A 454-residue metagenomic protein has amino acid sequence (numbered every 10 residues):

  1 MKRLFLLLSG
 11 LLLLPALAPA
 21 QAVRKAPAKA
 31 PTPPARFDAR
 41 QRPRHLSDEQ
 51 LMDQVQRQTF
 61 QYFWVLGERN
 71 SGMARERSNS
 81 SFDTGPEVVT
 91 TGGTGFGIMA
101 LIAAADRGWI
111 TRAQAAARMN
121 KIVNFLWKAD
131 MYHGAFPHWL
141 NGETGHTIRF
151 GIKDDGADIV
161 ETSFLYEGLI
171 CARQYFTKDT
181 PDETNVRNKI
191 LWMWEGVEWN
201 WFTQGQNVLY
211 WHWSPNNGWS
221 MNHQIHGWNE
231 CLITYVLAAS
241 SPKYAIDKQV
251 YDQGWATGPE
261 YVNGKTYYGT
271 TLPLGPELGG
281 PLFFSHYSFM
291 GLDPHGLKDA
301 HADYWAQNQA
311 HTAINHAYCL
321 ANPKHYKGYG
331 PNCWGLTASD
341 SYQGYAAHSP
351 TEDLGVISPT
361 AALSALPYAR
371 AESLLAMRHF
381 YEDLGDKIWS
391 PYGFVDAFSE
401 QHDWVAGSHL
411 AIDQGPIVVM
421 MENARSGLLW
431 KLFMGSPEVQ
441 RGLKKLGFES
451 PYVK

Functional and structural regions predicted by a protein language model:
M1-L4, Q21: Positively charged n-region of N-terminal signal peptides that target proteins for export
F5-L6, A28: Intrinsically disordered, low-complexity segments enriched in glycine/proline and serine/threonine
L7-A16: Bacterial N-terminal signal peptides
Q21-K454: Ser/Thr/Asn(+Pro)-rich, low-complexity disordered segments
